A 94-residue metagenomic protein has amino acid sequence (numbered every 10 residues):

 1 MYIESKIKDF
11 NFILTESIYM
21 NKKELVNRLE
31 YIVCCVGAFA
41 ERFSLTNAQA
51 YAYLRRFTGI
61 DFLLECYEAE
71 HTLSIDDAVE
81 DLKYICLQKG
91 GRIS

Functional and structural regions predicted by a protein language model:
M1-Y19: Short, Lys/Arg-enriched N-terminal segments with co-localized hydrophobic residues within the first ~10-30 amino acids
K8-F10, M20, T46, D76 (+1 more regions): Intrinsic-disorder/low-complexity regions
D9-T15, E24-R28, R55-I60, Y84: Short amphipathic alpha-helical segments, especially helix-boundary/capping motifs
T15-N47: N-terminal acidic leader/helix
I32-C35, F62-L64, K83-I85: N-terminal, charged low-complexity regulatory/assembly segments
A38-R42, T46-T72: Amphipathic, hydrophobic secondary-structure cores in small proteins
E68-S94: Long, compositionally biased
